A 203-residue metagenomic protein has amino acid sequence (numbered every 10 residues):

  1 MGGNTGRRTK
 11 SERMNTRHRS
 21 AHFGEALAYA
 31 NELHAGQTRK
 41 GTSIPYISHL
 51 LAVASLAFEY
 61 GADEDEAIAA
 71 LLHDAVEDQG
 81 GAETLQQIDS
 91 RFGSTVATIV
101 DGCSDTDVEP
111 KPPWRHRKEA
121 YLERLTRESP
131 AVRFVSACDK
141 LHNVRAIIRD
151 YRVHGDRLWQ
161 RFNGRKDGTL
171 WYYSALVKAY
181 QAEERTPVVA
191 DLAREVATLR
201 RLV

Functional and structural regions predicted by a protein language model:
G6-V203: Active-site helical microenvironments for divalent-metal-assisted chemistry
